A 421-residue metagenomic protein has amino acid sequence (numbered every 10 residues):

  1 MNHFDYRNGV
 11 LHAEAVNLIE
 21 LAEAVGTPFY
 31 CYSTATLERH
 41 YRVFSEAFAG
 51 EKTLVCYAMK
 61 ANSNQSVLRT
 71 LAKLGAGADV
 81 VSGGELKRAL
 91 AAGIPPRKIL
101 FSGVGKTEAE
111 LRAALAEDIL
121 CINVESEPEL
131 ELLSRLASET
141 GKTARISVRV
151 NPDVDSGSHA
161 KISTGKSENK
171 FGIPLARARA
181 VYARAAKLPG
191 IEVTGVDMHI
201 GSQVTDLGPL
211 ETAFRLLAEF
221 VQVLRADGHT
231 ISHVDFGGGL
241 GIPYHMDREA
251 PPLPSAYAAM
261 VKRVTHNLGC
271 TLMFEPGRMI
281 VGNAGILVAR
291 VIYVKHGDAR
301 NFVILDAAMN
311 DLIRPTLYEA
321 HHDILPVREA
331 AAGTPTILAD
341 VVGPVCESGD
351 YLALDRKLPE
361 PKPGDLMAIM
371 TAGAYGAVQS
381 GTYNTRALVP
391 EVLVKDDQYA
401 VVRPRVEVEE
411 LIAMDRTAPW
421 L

Functional and structural regions predicted by a protein language model:
M1-A144, A183, K187-E192, E219-Q222 (+2 more regions): A charged N-terminal "starter" segment
N17, L21, S33-T36, H40 (+20 more regions): General structural feature for long, well-ordered alpha-helical segments within catalytic domains of soluble enzymes
L37, K60, S82, A114 (+7 more regions): Conserved, mostly hydrophobic/aromatic
M59-S63, G84-E85, G105-K106, S126-P128 (+6 more regions): Active-site-proximal loop/turn and secondary-structure-junction residues that shape catalytic pockets, frequently
V67-L68, A91, L111-A116, L133-L136 (+6 more regions): Short acidic, glycine/serine/threonine-rich loops at helix termini
A78-D79, I99, I122, V196 (+3 more regions): Hydrophobic residues within beta-strands of alpha/beta enzymes
P152-V294, N384-R386, K395: Active-site loop/helix belt of alpha/beta enzymes
M260, N267-L421: Charged (often Lys/Glu-rich) extended helix/loop segments that serve as interaction or gating elements
